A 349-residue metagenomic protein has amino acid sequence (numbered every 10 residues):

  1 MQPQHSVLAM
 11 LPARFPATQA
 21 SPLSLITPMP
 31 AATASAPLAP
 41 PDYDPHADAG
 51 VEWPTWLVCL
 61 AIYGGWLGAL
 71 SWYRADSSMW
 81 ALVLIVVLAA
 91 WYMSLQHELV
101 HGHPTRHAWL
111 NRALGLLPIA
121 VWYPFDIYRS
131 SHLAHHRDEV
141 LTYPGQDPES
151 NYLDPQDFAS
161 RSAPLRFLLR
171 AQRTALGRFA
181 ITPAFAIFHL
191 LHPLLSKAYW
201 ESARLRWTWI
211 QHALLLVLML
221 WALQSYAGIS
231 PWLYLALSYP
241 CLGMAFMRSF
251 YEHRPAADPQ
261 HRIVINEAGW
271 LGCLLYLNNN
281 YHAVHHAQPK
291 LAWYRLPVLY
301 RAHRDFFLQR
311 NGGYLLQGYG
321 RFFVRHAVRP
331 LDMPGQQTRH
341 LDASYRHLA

Functional and structural regions predicted by a protein language model:
M1-W91, P118-A134, D138-P231, Y294-A349: Non-catalytic, topology-defining segments of multipass membrane proteins
V87-L99, P124, Y128, R178-P183 (+2 more regions): Transmembrane alpha-helical segments that form the membrane-embedded catalytic/substrate-channel core of multi-pass
L95-A113, E139-E149: Aspartate-rich (DDxxD/NDxxD/DxxxD) Mg2+/diphosphate-binding motifs and their adjoining helix-loop segments
V100, P104-T105, Q260, Q288 (+1 more regions): Active-site-flanking alpha-helical
H103-A108, A159, I265-A268: Helix-boundary and loop/linker segments of multi-pass membrane transporters
R112-A120, H261-L274: Membrane-cytosol interface motif
Y199-E252, I263-V264, W270, L277-Y281 (+2 more regions): C-terminal membrane-associated helical module and adjoining short loops/tails
